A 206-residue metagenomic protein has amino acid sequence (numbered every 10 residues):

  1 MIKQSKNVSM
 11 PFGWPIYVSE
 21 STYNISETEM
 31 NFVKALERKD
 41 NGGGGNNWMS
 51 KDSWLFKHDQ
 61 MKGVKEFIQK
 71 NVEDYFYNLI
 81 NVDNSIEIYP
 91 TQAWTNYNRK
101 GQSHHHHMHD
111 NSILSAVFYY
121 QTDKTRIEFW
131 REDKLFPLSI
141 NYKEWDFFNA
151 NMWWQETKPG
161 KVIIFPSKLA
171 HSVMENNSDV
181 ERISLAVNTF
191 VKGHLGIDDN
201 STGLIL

Functional and structural regions predicted by a protein language model:
M1-S85, S103, T202-I205: Non-heme Fe(II)/2-oxoglutarate
M30, N176, G196-D199: Short conserved micro-motifs at the rims of enzyme active sites and ligand-binding pockets
Q69, F76, Q92-W94, L114-S115: OB-fold and OB-like single-stranded nucleic-acid-recognition modules and their adjacent interaction interfaces
N81-A93, F129: A short coil-to-beta-strand element that immediately follows conserved catalytic motifs
T95-I164, H194-G203: Catalytic core of non-heme Fe(II) oxygenases with the double-stranded beta-helix
H104-H107, H171-S178: Short beta-strand His + acidic residue motifs that chelate non-heme Fe in jelly-roll/DSBH and cupin folds
S115-V117, D179-L195: A short hydrophobic beta-strand segment most commonly corresponding to one strand of the jelly-roll/cupin
